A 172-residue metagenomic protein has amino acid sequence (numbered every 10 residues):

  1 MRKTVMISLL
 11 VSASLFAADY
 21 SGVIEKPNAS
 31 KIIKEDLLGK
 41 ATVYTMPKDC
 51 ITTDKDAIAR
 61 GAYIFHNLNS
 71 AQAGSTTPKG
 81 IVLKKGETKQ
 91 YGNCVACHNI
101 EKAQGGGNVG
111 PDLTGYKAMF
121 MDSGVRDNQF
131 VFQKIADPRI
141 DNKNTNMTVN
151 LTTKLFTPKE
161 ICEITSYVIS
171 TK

Functional and structural regions predicted by a protein language model:
M1-T77, K134, T165-K172: Post-cleavage N-terminal segment of exported redox proteins
L9-L10, L15, L37-L38, L68 (+5 more regions): Generic detector of leucine side chains in alpha-helical contexts
K48, T52, K84-T88, L155: Short, solvent-exposed segments of well-ordered alpha helices
A73, K89-V168: Extracytoplasmic electron-transfer domains, predominantly the class I c-type cytochrome c fold
P78-G92: Local sequence-structure signature of Cys/Sec-based thiol-disulfide redox active-site neighborhoods
